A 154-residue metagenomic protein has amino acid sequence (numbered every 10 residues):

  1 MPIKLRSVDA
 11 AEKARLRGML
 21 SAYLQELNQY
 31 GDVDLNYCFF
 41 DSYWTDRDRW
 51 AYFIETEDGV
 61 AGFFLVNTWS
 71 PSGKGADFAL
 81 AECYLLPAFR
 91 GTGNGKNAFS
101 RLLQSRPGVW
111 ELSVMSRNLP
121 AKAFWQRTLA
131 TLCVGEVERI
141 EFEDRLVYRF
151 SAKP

Functional and structural regions predicted by a protein language model:
M1-D34: Short amphipathic alpha-helix that is part of the acyltransferase structural core
Q29-F53: Active-site rim helix/loop that mediates acceptor-substrate recognition in acyltransferases
Y43, W50, L85-P87, Y148-R149: A generic "structured core" feature
F53, G59-T68, A79, Y84: Conserved beta-strand in the GNAT
W69-L80, R90, G108: A conserved beta-turn-beta hairpin within the catalytic core of GNAT-like acetyltransferases that forms part
L80-G91, M115: A short, internal acetyl-CoA/4′-phosphopantetheine-binding micro-motif in the GNAT/acyltransferase core
L85, G91-Q104, R127: Conserved acetyl-CoA-binding loop-helix of GNAT-fold acetyltransferases
E111-Q126, A130, I140-E143, S151: Conserved beta-strand-loop-alpha-helix junction that forms the acyl-donor binding cleft
